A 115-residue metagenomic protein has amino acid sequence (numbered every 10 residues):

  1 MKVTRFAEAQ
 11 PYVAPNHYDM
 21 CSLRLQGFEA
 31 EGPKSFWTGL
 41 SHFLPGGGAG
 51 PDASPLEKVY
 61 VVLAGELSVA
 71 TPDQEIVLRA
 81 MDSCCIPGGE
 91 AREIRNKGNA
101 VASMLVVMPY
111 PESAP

Functional and structural regions predicted by a protein language model:
M1-S35, P115: A short, N-terminal "cap"/entry segment at the start of jelly-roll beta-barrel domains of the cupin/DSBH fold
P15, G48-S54, T71, R95-K97: Short histidine-centered beta-strand/loop micro-motifs that create catalytic or ligand/metal-coordination sites
R24-G27, T38-S54, G88: Conserved short histidine dyad/triad with adjacent acidic residue
H42-L44, S54-V69: Short, conserved beta-strand element in jelly-roll/cupin
G47-G50, S68, C84, G88-I94: Histidine-centered metal-chelating micro-motifs
E66-S68, E75, A91, V101: Structural motif
D73-G88: Short acidic-glycine-tyrosine-enriched beta hairpin
G88-S113: Ligand-binding loop in jelly-roll beta-barrel domains
